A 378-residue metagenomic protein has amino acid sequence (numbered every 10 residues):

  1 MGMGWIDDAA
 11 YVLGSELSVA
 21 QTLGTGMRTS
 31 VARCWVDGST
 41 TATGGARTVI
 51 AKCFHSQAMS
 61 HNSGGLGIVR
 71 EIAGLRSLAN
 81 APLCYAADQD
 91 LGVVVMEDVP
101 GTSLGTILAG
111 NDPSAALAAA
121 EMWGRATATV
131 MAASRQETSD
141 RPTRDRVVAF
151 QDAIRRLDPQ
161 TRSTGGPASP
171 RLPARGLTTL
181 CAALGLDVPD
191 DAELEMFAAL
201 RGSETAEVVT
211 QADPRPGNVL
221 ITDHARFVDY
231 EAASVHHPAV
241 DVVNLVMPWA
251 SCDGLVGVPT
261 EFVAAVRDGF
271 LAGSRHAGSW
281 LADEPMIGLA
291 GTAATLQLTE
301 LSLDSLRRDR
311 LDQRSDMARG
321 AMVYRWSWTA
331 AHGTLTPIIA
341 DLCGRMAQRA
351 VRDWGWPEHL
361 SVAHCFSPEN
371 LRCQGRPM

Functional and structural regions predicted by a protein language model:
M1-E16: Short, non-transmembrane alpha-helical segments in secretory-pathway proteins
L13-T43: ATP-binding glycine-rich phosphate-binding loop
W35, T41-R146: ATP-binding pocket architecture of kinase catalytic cores
P113-L184, E207, D312-Q313: A cross-family kinase active-site recognition segment
A206-Q211, P216: Catalytic-loop of the protein kinase fold
P216-M247: Catalytic activation segment of kinase domains across protein kinase-like and atypical kinase folds
V240-G278, G291-L311: Active-site activation/catalytic loop segments of kinase-like enzymes and analogous catalytic loops in related
T295-M378: ATP/Mg2+ or Mg2+-diphosphate-binding catalytic cores that bind nucleotide phosphates or diphosphates via glycine-rich
